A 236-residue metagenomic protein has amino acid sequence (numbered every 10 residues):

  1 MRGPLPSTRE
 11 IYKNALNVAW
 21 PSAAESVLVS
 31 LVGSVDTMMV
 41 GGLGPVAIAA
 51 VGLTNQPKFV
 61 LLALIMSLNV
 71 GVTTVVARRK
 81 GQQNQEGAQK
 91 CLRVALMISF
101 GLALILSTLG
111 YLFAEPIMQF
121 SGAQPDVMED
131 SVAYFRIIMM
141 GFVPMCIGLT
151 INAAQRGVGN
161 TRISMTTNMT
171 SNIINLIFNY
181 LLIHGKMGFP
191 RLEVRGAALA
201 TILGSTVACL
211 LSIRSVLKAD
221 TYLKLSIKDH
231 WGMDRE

Functional and structural regions predicted by a protein language model:
M1-S22, V76-V143, F189-E236: Short alpha-helical transmembrane segments in multi-pass integral membrane proteins
Y12-L31, V35, P57-L64, M140 (+1 more regions): Residue-level signal for short hydrophobic patches within transmembrane helices of multi-pass membrane transporters
S22, S26, T37-M38, T74 (+6 more regions): Transmembrane alpha-helix boundary and packing residues in multipass membrane permease domains and related
L31-A49, M118-P125, L181-L192: Helix-terminus/linker motif at the lipid-water interface of multi-pass membrane proteins
T37, I48-Y111, M145-S164: Small-residue-rich hydrophobic transmembrane alpha-helices
V60-A63, N175-N179, C209-I213: Hydrophobic transmembrane alpha-helices of multi-pass small-molecule transporters
S99, A154-L181, R195-A198: Alpha-helical transmembrane segments of multi-pass membrane transporters/permeases
F142-C146, T170: Short hydrophobic/small-residue motifs within alpha-helical transmembrane segments of multi-pass transporter-like
